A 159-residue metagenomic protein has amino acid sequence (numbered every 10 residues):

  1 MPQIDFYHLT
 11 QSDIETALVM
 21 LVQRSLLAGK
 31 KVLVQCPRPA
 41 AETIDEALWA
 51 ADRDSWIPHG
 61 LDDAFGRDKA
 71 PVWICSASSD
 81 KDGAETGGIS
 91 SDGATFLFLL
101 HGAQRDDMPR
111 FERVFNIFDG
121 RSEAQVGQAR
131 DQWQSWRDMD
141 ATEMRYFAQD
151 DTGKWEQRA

Functional and structural regions predicted by a protein language model:
M1-A50: Long, hydrophobic N-terminal alpha-helical segment
P2-D5, S25-L27, K31, A103-D106 (+3 more regions): ASCE RecA-like P-loop NTPase motor cores that couple ATP hydrolysis to mechanical translocation on nucleic acids
I4-F6, I74, M144: Generic structural signal for residues in well-ordered beta-strands
T10, C36-P39, A77, L99-G102 (+1 more regions): Structural motif
L21-R24, L48-D52, V114-F115, D131-S135: Short, solvent-exposed amphipathic alpha-helical segments in soluble enzyme and RNA/protein-processing domains
A47-L100: Helix-adjacent hinge/juxtasegments
G87-S90, T95, L100-F118, S122 (+1 more regions): Extended, well-folded catalytic/binding cores that form a central cleft or groove in large enzyme and scaffold domains
R113-A159: Glycine-rich, aromatic-bearing surface loops/beta-hairpins
